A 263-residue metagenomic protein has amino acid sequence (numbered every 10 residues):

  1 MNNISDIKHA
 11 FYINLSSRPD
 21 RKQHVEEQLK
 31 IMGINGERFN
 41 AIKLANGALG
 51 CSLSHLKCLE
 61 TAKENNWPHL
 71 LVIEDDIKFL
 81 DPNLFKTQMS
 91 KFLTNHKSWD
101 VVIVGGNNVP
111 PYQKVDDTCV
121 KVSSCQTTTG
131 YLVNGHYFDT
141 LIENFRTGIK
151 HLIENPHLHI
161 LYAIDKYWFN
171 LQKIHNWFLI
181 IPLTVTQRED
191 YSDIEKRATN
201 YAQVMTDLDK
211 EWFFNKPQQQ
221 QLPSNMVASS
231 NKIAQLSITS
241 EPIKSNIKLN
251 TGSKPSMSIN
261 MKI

Functional and structural regions predicted by a protein language model:
M1-I73, I77-I263: An acidic/histidine-cluster motif and surrounding catalytic segment that typifies divalent-metal-assisted enzyme active
